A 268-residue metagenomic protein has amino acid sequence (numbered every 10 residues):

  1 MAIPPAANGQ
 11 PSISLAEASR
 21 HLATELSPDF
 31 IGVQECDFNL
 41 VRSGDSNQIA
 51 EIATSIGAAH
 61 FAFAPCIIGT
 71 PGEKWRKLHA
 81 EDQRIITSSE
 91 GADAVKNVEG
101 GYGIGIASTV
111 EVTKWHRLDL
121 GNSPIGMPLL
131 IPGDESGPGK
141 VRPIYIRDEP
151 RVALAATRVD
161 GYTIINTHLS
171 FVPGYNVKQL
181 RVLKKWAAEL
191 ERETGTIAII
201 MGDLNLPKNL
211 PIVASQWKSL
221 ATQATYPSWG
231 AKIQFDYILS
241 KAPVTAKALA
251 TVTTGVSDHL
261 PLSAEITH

Functional and structural regions predicted by a protein language model:
M1-E17, P128-R147, S170: Acidic/histidine-rich helix-loop elements that form or flank divalent-metal/phosphate-binding sites at the catalytic
M1-G101, V177-V182, H268: N-terminal, active-site-proximal structural segment of metallo-dependent hydrolase catalytic domains
F30-Q34, A62-F63, I106, T163-N166 (+1 more regions): Structural recognition of the beta-strand scaffold that forms the well-ordered cores of secreted hydrolase catalytic
D37, I67-I68, E111, H168-S170 (+1 more regions): Catalytic metal-binding/acid-base residues of hydrolase active sites
T54-G57, Q83-I86, V95-W115, R158 (+2 more regions): Conserved beta strand-loop-helix elements of the APE1-like EEP
S89-K96, K140-Y145, Q223-P227, L249-V252: Short, P/G- and charge-enriched loop/turn segments at secondary-structure junctions
G100-L118, P124-P132, R147-N166, I266-H268: Beta-strand-turn-beta hairpins that frame and shape the catalytic cleft of phosphate-ester-processing enzymes
K114-D119, T157, V172-I199, L204-H268: Metal-dependent phosphoester-hydrolase catalytic domains
